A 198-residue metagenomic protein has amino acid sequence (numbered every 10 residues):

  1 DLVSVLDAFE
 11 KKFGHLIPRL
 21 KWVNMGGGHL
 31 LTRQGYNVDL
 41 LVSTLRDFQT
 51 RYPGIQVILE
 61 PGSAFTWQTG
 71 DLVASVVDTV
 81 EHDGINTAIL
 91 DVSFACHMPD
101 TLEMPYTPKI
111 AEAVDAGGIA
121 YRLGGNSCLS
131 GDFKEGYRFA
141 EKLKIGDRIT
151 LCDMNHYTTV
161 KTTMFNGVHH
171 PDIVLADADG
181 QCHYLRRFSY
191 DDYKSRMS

Functional and structural regions predicted by a protein language model:
D1-H82, N166: Active-site loop/helix belt of alpha/beta enzymes
T44, Q56-S198: Charged (often Lys/Glu-rich) extended helix/loop segments that serve as interaction or gating elements
